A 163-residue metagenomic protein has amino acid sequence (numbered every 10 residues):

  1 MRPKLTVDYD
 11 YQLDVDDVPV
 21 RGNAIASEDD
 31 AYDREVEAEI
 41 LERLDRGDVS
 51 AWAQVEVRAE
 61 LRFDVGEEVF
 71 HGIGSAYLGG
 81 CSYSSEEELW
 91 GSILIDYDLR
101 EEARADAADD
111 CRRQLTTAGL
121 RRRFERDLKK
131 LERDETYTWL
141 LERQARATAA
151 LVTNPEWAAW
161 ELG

Functional and structural regions predicted by a protein language model:
M1-G163: Acidic interaction surfaces
